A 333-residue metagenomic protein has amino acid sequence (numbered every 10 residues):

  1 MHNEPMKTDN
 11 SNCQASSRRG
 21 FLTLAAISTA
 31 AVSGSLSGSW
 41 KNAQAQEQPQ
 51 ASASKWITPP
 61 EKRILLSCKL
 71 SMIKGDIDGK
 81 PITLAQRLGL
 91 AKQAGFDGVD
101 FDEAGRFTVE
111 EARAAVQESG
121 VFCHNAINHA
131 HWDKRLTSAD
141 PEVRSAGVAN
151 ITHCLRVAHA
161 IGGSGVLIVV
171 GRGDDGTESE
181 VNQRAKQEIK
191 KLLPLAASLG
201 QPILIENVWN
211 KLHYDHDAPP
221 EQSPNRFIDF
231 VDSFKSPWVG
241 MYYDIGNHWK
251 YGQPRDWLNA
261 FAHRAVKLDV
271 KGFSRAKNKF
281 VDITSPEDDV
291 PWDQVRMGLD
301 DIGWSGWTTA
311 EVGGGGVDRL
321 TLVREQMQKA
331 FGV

Functional and structural regions predicted by a protein language model:
H2-G95, G162-S164, D215, P224-V333: Histidine-acidic metal/acid-base catalytic patches
G20-S37, T58, E118, F122 (+3 more regions): Active-site acidic/histidine proton-transfer and metal-coordination neighborhood in alpha/beta enzyme cores
M72-K74, G105, H129-W132, V170-D174 (+4 more regions): Active-site-proximal loop/turn and secondary-structure-junction residues that shape catalytic pockets, frequently
L88-G89, A114, R156, P194 (+1 more regions): Alpha-helical segments flanking ligand/cofactor-binding loops in enzyme cores
D100-Q117: Glycine-rich, proline-tolerant flexible connector loops at the mouths of alpha/beta enzymes
V109-R113, E178, R319: Metal-dependent catalytic neighborhoods of phosphoester/phosphodiester hydrolases
R135-S138, I283-S285: Short clusters of hydrophobic/aromatic residues that line enzyme substrate/ligand-binding pockets
